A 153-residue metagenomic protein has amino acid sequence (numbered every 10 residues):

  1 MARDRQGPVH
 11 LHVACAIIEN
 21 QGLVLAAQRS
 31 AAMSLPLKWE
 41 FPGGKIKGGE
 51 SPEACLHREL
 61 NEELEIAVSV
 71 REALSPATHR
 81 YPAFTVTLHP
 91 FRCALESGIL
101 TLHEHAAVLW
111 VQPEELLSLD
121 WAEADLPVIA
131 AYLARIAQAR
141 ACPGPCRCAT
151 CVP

Functional and structural regions predicted by a protein language model:
A2-V24, K45, P76: Conserved N-terminal beta-strand and adjoining loop/helix that marks the start of the Nudix/MutT-like hydrolase domain
H12-A14, G22, V86-H89, A106: Change "...and in nucleic-acid phosphodiester-cleaving endonucleases..." to "...and in nucleic-acid processing enzymes
L23-E62: Conserved Nudix-box catalytic region and its N-terminal flanking loop in Nudix hydrolases and closely related
S34-K38, F84, T101-P153: Nudix hydrolase/Nudix homology domain
P52, L56-L60, A73, F91 (+1 more regions): Hydrophobic packing within well-folded, soluble alpha/beta domains
A67-V68, A77-L100, L109, P113 (+1 more regions): Active-site-adjacent beta-strand/loop module that shapes the phosphate/pyrophosphate-binding cleft
